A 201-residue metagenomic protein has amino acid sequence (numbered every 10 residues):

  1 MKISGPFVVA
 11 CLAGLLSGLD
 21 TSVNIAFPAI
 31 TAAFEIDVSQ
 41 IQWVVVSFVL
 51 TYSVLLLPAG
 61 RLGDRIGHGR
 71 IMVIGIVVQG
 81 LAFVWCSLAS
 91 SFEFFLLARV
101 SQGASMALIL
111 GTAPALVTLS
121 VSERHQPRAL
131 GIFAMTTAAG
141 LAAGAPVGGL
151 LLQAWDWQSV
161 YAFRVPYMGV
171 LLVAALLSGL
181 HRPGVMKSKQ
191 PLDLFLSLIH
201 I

Functional and structural regions predicted by a protein language model:
M1-H181: Transmembrane-helix bundle of Major Facilitator Superfamily
W43, L196-S197: Transmembrane alpha-helical segments of multi-pass membrane proteins
H181-L194: Flexible cytoplasmic inter-helical loops of multi-pass small-molecule transporters
I199-I201: Conserved small/polar residues in nucleotide/adenosyl-binding loops
